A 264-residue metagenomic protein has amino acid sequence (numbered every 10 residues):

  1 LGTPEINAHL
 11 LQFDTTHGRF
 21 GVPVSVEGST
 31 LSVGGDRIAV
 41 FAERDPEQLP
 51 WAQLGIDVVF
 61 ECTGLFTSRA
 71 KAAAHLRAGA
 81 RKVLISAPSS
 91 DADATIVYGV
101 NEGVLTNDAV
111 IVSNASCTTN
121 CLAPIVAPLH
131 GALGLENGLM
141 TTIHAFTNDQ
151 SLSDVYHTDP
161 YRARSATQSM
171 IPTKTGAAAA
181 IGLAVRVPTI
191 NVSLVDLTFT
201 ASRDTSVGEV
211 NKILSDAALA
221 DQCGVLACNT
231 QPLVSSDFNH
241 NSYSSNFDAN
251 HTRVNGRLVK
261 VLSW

Functional and structural regions predicted by a protein language model:
L1-A163, R253: N-terminal Rossmann-like NAD(P) cofactor-binding subdomain of oxidoreductases, focused on the glycine-rich
T3, A127-L135, A145-N148, P172-T175 (+3 more regions): Generic secondary-structure signature for well-ordered alpha-helical cores
L31, I96-Y98, I111, M170 (+4 more regions): Short clusters of hydrophobic/aromatic residues that line enzyme substrate/ligand-binding pockets
A115-S116, T167-P172, T200, D237 (+1 more regions): Hydrophobic alpha-helical scaffolding
L135-G138, S165, G176, I190-L194: Short gly/pro-enriched beta-turn/loop segments at secondary-structure junctions
H157-A184: Active-site/ligand-binding loops adjacent to catalytic centers
L183-T189, L194-W264: C-terminal active-site/capping subdomain that shapes the small-molecule cofactor and substrate pocket of enzyme
